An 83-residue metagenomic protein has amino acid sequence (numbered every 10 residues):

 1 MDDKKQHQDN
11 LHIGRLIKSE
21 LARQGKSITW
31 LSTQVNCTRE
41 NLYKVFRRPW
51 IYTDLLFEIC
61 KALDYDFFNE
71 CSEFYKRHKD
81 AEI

Functional and structural regions predicted by a protein language model:
M1-S27: A short, Lys/Arg-rich alpha-helix, primarily the initiator
R15, S19, K44, S72: DNA-binding alpha-helical recognition surfaces that contact promoter or target DNA
L31-S32: Short alpha-helical "recognition helix" segments of helix-turn-helix
N36-I51: Recognition helix of helix-turn-helix/homeodomain-like DNA-binding domains that insert into the DNA major groove
R48-K61: Short, basic-rich loop-to-helix N-cap that marks the start of a DNA-contacting helix
D64-I83: Short C-terminal boundary/hinge segments that cap the last helix of small helical domains
